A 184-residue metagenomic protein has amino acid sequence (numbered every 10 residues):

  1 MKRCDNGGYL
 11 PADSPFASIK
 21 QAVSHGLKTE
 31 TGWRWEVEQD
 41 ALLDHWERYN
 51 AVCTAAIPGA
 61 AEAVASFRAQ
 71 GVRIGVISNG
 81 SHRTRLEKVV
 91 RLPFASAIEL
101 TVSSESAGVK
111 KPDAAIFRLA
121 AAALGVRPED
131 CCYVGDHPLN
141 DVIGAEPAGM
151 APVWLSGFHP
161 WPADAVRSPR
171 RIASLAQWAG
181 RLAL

Functional and structural regions predicted by a protein language model:
M1-A61, A65, A69, R83: N-terminal helical cap/lid subdomain that shapes the substrate entry/recognition surface in HAD-like hydrolases
A61, A65-R68, V72-L184: Asp-based, Mg2+/Mn2+-dependent phosphohydrolase catalytic module
